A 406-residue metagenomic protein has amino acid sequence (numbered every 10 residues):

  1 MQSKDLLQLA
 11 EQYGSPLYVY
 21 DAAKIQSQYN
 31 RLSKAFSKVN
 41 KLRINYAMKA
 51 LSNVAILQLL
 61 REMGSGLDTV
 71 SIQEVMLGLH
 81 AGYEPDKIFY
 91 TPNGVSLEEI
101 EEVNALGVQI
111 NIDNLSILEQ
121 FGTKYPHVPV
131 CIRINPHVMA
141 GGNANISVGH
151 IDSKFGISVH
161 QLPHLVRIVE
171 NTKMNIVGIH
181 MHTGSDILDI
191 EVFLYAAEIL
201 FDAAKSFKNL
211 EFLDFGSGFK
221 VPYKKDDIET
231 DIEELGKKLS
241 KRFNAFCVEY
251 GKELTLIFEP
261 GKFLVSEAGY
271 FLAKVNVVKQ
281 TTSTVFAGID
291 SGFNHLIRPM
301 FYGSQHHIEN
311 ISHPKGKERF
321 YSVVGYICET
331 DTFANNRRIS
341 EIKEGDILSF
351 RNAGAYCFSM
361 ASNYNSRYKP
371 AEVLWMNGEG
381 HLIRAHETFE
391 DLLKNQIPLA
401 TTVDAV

Functional and structural regions predicted by a protein language model:
M1-Q109, L115-V128, D152, R167 (+4 more regions): A charged N-terminal "starter" segment
I25, K49, S71, V103 (+6 more regions): Conserved, mostly hydrophobic/aromatic
A47, T91, D113, R133 (+8 more regions): Generic beta-strand/beta-sheet core signal
M48-S52, Q73-E74, G94-S96, N114-S116 (+6 more regions): Active-site-proximal loop/turn and secondary-structure-junction residues that shape catalytic pockets, frequently
G66, F89, N111, C131-R133 (+8 more regions): Structured core elements
H127-M139: Glycine-rich, aromatic-flanked loop segments that form ligand/cofactor-binding clefts across common enzyme folds
P136-V277, I339, N365: Active-site loop/helix belt of alpha/beta enzymes
E253-V406: Charged (often Lys/Glu-rich) extended helix/loop segments that serve as interaction or gating elements
